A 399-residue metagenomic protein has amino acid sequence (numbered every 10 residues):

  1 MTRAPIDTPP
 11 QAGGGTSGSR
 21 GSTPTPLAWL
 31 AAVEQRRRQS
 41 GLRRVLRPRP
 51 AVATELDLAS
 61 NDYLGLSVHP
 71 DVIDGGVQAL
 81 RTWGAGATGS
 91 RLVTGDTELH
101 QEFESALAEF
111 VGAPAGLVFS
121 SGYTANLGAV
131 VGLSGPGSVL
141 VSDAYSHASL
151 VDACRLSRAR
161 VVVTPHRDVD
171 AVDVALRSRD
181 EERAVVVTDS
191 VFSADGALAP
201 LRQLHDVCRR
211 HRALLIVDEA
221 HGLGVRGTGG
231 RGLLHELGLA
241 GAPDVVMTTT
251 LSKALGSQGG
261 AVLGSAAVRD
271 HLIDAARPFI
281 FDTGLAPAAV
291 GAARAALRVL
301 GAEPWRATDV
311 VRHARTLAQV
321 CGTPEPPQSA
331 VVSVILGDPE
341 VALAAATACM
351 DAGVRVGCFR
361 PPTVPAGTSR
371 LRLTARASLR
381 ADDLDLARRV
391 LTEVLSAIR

Functional and structural regions predicted by a protein language model:
M1-A4, P9-Q11, L66, P70 (+7 more regions): PLP-dependent enzyme catalytic core of the Aspartate aminotransferase-like
R3, D7-T8, S22-G86, A213: N-terminal "arm"/small-domain region of PLP-dependent enzymes with the aminotransferase-like
D74, A79-S121, A314: Conserved N-terminal alpha-helix of the aminotransferase class I/II PLP-enzyme fold
A129-A148, V169: Conserved PLP-anchoring active-site segment centered on the Schiff-base-forming lysine
V162-V217: Active-site phosphate-binding strand-loop segment of PLP-dependent enzymes
G229, H235-H271: Active-site PLP attachment segment
G284-E303, D309, H313: Structural motif of enzymes handling amino- and sulfur-group chemistry
D309-G353, T363, G367-T368, A375-A377: Conserved PLP-binding catalytic core of the aspartate aminotransferase-like
